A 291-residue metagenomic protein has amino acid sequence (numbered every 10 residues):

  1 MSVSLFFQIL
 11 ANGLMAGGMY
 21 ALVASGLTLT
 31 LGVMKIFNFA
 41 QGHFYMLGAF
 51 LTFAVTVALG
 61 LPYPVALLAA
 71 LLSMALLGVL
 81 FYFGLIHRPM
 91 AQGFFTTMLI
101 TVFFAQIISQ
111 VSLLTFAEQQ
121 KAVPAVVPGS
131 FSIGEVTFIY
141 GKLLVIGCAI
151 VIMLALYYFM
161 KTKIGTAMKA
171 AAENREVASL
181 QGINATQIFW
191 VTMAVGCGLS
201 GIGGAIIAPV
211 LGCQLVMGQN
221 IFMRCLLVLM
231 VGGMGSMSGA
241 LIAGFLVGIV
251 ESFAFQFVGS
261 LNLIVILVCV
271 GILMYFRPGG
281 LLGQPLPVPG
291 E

Functional and structural regions predicted by a protein language model:
M1-L22, L51, L61-A66, Q92-M98 (+4 more regions): Membrane-interfacial amphipathic/re-entrant helices at transmembrane-helix boundaries
M1-S4, F81-A91, G279-E291: Transmembrane alpha-helical segments of polytopic membrane transport and secretion proteins
L5-V57, G84-Q92, T96, V231-M237: Single transmembrane alpha-helix segments in multi-pass membrane proteins
A16-G17, L22, T137-Q214, M237-I242: Helix-loop-helix "hairpin" substructures at the membrane interface of multi-pass membrane proteins
Y20-A24, G60-L72, W190, A194-S200 (+2 more regions): Transmembrane alpha-helical segments in multi-pass inner-membrane proteins
V23, T115, A155, E173-L180 (+2 more regions): Cytosolic-side transmembrane-helix boundaries in multi-pass membrane proteins
G60-F104, V111, A155, I242-V247 (+1 more regions): Alpha-helical transmembrane segments within multi-pass membrane transporters and channels
R88-K161, I188-V191, F253, P285-E291: Transmembrane helix-bundle core of multi-pass membrane transporters and related energy-transducing complexes
